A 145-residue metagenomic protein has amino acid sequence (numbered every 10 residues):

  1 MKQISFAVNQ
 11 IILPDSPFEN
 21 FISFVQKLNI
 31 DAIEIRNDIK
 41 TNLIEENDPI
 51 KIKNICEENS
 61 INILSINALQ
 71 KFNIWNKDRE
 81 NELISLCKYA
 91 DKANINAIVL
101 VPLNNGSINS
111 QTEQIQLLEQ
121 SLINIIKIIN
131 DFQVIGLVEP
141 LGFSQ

Functional and structural regions predicted by a protein language model:
M1-A97: N-terminal pre-domain/capping segments
E19-N20, E58, I74-Q145: Active-site acidic/histidine proton-transfer and metal-coordination neighborhood in alpha/beta enzyme cores
